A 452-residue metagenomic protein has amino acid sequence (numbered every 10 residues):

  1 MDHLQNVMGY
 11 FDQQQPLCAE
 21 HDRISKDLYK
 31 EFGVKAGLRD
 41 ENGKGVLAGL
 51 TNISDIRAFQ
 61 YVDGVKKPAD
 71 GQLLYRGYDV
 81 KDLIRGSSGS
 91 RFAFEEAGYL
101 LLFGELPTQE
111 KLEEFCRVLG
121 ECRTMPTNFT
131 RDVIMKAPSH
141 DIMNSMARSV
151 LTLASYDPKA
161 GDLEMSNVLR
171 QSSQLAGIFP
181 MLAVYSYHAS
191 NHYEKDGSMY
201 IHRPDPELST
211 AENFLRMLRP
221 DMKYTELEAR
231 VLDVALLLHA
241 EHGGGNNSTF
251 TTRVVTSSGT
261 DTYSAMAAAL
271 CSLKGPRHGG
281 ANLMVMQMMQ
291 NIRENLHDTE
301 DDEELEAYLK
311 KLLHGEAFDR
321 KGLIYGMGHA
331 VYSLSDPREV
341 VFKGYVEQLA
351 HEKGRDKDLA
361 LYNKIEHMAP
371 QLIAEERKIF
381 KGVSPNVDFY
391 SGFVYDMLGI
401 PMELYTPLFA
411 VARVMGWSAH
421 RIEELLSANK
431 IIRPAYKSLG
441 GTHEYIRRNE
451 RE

Functional and structural regions predicted by a protein language model:
M1-E452: Non-transmembrane, aqueous-exposed alpha-helical and coiled segments at domain scale
